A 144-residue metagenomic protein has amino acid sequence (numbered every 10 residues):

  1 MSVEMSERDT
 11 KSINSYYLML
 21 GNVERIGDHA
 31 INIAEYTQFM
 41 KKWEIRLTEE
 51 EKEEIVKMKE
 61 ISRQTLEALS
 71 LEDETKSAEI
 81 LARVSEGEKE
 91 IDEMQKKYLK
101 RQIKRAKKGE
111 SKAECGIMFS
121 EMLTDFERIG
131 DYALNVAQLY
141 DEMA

Functional and structural regions predicted by a protein language model:
M1-A144: Cytosolic, long alpha-helical scaffolding segments
